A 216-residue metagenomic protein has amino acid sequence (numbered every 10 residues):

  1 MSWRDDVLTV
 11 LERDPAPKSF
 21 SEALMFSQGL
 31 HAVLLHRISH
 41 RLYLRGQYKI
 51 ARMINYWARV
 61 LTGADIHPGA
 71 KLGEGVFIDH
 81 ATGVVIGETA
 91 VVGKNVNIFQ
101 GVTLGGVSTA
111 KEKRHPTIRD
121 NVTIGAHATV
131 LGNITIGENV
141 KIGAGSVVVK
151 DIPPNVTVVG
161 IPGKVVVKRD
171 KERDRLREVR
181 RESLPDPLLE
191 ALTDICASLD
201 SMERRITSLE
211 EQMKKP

Functional and structural regions predicted by a protein language model:
M1-A58, T62, R173-P216: Terminal amphipathic alpha-helical/low-complexity segments used for targeting or macromolecular assembly
R59-V166: Structural signal for interior beta-strand "rungs" in well-ordered beta-sheet cores of soluble enzyme domains
R169-D170: Short, well-ordered secondary-structure micro-motifs
